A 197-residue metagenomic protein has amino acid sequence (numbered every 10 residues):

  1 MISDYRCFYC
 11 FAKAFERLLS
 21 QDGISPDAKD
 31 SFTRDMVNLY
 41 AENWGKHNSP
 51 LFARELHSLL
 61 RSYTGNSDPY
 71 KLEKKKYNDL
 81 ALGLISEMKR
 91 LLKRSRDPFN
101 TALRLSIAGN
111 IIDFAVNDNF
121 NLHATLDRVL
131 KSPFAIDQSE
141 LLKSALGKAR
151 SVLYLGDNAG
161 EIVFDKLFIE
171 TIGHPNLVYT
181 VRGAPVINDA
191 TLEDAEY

Functional and structural regions predicted by a protein language model:
I2-A149: Electropositive, gly/pro-rich neighborhoods at or near active sites that engage anionic ligands
F11, D27-A28, E161, D194-Y197: Long hydrophobic alpha-helices with heptad-repeat/coiled-coil character
D127-L130, L153-N158, R182: Short linear motifs at secondary-structure transitions and domain/linker junctions
L141-P175: Internal active-site segments that recognize and position negatively charged phosphoryl groups and nucleotide moieties
F164-Y197: Redox- and metal-dependent alpha/beta enzyme cores, enriched for Fe-S-associated oxidoreductases and cofactor-handling
